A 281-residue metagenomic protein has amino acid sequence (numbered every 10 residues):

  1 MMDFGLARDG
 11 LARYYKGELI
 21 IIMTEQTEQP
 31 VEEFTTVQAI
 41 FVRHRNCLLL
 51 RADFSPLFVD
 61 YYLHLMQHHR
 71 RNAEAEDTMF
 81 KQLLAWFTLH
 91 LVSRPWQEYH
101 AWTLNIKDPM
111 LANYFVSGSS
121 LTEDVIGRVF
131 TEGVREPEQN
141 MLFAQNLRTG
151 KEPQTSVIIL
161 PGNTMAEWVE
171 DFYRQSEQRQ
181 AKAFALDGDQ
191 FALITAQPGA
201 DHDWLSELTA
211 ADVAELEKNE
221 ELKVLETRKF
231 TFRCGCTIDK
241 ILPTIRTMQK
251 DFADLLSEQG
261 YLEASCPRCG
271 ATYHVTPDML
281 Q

Functional and structural regions predicted by a protein language model:
M1-M2, M23: Accessible peptide chain termini
M2-D9: Low-complexity, intrinsically disordered Ser/Thr/Pro- and acidic-rich segments
D3, Y14-Y15: Intrinsic-disorder-associated, low-complexity terminal segments enriched in Asp/Asn/His/Tyr and depleted of Lys/Arg
L11, G17, I22-L225: Interaction interfaces in information-processing and related assembly proteins
Y15-K16, H274: Compositionally biased, intrinsically disordered low-complexity regions enriched in proline and serine
K16-G17, G260: Short, flexible coil/linker elements and helix-boundary hinge sites characteristic of intrinsically disordered
Q197-Q281: Cys/His-clustered metal-coordination modules, chiefly Zn-binding fingers
